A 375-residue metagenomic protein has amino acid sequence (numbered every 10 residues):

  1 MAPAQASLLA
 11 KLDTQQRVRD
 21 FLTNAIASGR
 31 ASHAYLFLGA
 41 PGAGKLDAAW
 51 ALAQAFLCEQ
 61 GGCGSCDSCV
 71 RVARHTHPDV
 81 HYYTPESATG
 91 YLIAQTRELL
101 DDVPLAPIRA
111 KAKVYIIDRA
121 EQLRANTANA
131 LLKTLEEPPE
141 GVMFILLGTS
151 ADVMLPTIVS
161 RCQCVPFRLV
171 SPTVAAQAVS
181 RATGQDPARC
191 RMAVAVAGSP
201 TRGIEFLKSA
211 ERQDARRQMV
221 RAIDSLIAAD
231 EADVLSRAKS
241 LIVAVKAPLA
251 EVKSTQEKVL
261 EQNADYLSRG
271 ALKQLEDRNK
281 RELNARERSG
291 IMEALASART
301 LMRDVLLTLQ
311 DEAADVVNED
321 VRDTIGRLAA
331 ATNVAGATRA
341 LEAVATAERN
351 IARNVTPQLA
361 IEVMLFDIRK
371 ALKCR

Functional and structural regions predicted by a protein language model:
M1-Q54, S68-R71, E140-V142, T149-S297 (+1 more regions): Charged, glycine-rich active-site and insertion segments that engage polyanionic ligands
M1-T127, K133-E136: Clamp-loader machinery-focused feature within the broader ASCE/P-loop NTPase space
I116, I145-L146: Walker B beta-strand of ABC/ABC-like P-loop ATPase nucleotide-binding domains, specifically the conserved hydrophobic
